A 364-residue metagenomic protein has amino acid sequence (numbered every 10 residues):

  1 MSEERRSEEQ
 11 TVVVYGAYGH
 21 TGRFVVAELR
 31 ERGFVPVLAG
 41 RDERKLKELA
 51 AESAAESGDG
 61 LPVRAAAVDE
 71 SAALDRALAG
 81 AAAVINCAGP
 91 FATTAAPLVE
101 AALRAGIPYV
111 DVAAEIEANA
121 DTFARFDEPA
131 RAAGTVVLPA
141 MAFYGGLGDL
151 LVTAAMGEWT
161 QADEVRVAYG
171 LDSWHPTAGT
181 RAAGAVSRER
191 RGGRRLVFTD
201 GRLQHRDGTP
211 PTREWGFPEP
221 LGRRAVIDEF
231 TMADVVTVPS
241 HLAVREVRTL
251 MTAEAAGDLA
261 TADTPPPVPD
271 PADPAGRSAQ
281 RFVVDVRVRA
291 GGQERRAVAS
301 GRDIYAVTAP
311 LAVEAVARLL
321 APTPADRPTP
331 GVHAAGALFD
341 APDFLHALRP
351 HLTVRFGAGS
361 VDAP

Functional and structural regions predicted by a protein language model:
V12-R32: N-terminal Rossmann NAD(P)H-binding glycine-rich loop of SDR-like oxidoreductase domains
Y15, G157-R296, A306: Active-site-lining helix/loop region of Rossmann-like oxidoreductase modules
F34-K45: Conserved glycine-rich Rossmann-like NAD(P)H-binding loop of the short-chain dehydrogenase/reductase
A39, C87, V112: The conserved SAM/SAH-binding core of class I Rossmann-like methyltransferase domains, concentrating on the hydrophobic
L49-D59: Short, conserved SAM-binding/catalytic segment of Class I S-adenosyl-L-methionine-dependent methyltransferases
R64-A81, C87-T93: Conserved Rossmann-fold cofactor-binding substructure of NAD(P)-dependent oxidoreductases
F91-R194, T237: Glycine-/Pro-rich loop/turn segments that contact NAD(P) or position catalytic residues in Rossmann-like domains
G257-P364: C-terminal active-site/capping subdomain that shapes the small-molecule cofactor and substrate pocket of enzyme
